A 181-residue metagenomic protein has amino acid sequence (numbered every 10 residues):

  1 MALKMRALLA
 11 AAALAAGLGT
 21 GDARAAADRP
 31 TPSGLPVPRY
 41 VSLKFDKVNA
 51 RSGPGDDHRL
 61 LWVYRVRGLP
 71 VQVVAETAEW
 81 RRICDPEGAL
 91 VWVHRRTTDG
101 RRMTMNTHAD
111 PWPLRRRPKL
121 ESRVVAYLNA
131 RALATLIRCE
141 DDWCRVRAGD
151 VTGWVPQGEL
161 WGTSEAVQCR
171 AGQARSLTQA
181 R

Functional and structural regions predicted by a protein language model:
M1-L9: Bacterial N-terminal signal peptides that target proteins for export
L9-G17: Bacterial N-terminal signal peptides
T20-D22: N-terminal signal peptide c-region/cleavage motif recognized by signal peptidases
A25-S52, V63-R67, V74-T77, C84-A89 (+5 more regions): SH3-family beta-barrel domains
R59-L60: Beta-strand-rich domains and repeat architectures in extracellular enzymes and scaffolds, especially beta-propellers
